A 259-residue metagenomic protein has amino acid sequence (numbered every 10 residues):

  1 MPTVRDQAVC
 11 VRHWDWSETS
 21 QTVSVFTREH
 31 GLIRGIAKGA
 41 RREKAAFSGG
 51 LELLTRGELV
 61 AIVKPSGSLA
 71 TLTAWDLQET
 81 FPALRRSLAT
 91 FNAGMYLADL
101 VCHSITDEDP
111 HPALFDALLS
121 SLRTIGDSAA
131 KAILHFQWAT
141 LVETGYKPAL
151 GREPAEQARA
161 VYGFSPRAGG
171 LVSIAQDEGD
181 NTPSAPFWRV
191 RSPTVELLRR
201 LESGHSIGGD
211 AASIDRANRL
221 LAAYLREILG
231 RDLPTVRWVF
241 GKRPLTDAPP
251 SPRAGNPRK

Functional and structural regions predicted by a protein language model:
M1-T22, F26-K259: Non-catalytic alpha-helical scaffolds and adjoining flexible linkers that form interface surfaces for assembly
